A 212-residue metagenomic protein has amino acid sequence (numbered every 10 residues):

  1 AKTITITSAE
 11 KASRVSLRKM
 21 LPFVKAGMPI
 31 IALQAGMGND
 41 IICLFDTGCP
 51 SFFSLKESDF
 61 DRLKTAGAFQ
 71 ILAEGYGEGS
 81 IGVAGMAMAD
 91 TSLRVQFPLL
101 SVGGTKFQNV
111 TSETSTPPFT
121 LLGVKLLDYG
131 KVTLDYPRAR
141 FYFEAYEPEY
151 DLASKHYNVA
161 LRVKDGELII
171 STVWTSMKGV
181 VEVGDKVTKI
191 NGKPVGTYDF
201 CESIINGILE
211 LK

Functional and structural regions predicted by a protein language model:
A1-K212: Pepsin/retropepsin-fold aspartyl endopeptidases
